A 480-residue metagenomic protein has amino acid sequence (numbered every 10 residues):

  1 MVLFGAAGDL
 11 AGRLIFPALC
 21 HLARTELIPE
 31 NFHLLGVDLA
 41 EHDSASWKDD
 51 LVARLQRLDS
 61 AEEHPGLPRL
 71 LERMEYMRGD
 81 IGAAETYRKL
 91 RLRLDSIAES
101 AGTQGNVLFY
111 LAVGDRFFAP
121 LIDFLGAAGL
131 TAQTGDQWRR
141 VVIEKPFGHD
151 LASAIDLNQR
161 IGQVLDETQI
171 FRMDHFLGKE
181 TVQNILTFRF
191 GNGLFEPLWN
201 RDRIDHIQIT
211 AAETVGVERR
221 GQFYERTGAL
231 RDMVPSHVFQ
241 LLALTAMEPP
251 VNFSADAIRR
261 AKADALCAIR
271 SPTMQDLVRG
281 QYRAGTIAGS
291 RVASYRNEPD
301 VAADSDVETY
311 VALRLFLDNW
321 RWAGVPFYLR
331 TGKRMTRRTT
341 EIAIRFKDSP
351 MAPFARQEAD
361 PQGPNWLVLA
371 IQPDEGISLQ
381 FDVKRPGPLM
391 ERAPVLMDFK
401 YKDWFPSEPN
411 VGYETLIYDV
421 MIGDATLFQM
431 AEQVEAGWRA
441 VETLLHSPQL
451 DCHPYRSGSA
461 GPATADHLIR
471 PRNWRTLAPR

Functional and structural regions predicted by a protein language model:
M1-I143, F147-R480: Secretory/organelle targeting and membrane-embedding segments
